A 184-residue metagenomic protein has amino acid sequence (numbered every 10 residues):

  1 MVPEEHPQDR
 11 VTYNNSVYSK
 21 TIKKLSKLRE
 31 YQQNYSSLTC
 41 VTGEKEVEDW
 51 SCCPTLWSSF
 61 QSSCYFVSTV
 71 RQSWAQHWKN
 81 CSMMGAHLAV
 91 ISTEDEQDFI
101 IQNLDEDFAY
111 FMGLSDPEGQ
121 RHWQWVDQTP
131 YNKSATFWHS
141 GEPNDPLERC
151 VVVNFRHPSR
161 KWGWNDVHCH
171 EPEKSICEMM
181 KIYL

Functional and structural regions predicted by a protein language model:
M1-L184: Extracellular, disulfide-bonded carbohydrate-recognition/adhesion ectodomains, dominated by C-type lectin-like domains
